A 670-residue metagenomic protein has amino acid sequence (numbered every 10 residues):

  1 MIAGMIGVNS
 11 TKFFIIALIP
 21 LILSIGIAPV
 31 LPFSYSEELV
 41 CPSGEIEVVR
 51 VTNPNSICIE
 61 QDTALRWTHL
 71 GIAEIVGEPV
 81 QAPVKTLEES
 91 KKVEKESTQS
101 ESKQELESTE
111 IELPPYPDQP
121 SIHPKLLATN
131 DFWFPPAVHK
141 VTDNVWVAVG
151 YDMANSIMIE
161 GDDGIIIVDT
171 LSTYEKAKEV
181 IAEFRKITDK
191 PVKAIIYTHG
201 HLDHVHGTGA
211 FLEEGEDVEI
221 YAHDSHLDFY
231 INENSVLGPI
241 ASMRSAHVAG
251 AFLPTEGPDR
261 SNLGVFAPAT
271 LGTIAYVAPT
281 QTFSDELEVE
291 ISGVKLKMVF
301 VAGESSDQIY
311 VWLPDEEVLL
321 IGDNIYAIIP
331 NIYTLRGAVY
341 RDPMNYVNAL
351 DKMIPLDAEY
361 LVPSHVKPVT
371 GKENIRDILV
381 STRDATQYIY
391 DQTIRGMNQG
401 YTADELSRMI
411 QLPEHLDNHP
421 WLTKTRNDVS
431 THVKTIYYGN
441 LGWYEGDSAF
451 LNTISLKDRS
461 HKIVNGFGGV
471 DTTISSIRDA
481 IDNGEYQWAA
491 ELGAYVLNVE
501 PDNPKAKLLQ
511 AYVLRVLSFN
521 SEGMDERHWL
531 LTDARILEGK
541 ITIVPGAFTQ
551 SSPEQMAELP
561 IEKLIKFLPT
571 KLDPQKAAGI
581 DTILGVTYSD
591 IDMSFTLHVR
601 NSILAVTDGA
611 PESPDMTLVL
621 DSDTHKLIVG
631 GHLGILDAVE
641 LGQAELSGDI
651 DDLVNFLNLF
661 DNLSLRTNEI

Functional and structural regions predicted by a protein language model:
M1-S36, C58, W67, Q81-S102: Secretory targeting signatures
K103-A128, G238-P239, S245, G250-G264 (+3 more regions): Accessory terminal helices/loops
W133, V138-V141, D163-G164, Y174-A222 (+1 more regions): Active-site metal-binding motif and surrounding structural segment of the metallo-beta-lactamase
P135-T188, Y310-L313, E317-D323: Conserved beta-strand hairpin/beta-sheet module of binuclear metal-dependent hydrolase folds, prominently
N144, I159, D169, F184 (+9 more regions): Divalent metal-coordination and catalytic microenvironments
G164-I165, S172-Y174, L271, V277 (+2 more regions): Metallo-beta-lactamase
E485-E491, N498, D502, Y512-I670: Feature captures hydrophobic
